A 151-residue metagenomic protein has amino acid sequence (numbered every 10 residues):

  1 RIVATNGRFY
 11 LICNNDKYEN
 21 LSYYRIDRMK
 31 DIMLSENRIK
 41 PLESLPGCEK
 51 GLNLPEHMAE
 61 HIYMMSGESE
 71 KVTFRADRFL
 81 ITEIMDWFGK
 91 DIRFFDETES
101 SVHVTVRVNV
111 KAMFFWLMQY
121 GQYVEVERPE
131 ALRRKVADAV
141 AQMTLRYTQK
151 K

Functional and structural regions predicted by a protein language model:
R1-T73, A131: Core beta-strand-centered patch of the WYL/Sm-like small regulatory domain
L52-K151: Polybasic (Lys/Arg-rich)
